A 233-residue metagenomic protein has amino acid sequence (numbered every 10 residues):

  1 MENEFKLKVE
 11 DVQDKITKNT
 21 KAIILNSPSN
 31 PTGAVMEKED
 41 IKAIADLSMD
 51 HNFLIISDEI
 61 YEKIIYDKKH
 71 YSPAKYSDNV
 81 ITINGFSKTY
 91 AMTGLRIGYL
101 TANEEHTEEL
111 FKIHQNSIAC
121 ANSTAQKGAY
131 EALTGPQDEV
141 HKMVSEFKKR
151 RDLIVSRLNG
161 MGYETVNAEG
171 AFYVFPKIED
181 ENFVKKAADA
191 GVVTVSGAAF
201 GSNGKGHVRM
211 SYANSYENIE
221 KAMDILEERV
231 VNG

Functional and structural regions predicted by a protein language model:
M1-G233: PLP-dependent class I/II
